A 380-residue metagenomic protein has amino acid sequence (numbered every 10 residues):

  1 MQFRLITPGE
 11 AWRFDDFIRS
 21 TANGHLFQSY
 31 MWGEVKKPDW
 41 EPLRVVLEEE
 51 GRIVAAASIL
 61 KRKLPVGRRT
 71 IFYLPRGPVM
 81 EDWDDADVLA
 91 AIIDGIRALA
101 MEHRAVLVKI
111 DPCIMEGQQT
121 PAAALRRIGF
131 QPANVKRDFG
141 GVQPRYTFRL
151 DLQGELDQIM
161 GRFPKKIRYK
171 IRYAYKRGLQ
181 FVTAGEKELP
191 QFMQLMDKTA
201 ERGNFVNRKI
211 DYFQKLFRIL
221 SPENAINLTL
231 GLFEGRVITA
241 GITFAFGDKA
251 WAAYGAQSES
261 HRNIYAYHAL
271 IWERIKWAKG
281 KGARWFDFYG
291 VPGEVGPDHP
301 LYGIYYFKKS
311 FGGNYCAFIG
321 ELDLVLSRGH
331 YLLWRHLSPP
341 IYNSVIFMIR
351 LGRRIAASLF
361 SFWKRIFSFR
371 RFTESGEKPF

Functional and structural regions predicted by a protein language model:
F3-G67, P112-T120, I128-N263: A conserved beta-strand-loop-helix scaffold within acyl/acetyltransferase catalytic domains
E34, K61, R126-E155, R284-F380: Active-site/acyl-donor-binding loops of N-acyltransferases
L64-V79: N-terminal cap/recognition module
I71-Y73, L107, T147, K249 (+1 more regions): Structural preference for beta-strand elements that scaffold enzyme active sites
P75-G77, K109-D111, A253, Y289: A cross-family glycoside hydrolase active-site/sugar-binding cleft signature
R76-D85, Q153-G154, G255-I264, P292: A short, internal acetyl-CoA/4′-phosphopantetheine-binding micro-motif in the GNAT/acyltransferase core
V79-P132: A gly/proline- and charged-residue-enriched helix-loop-helix capping module
A90-A98, Q214-L332: Aromatic (often tryptophan-rich) hydrophobic motifs at membrane interfaces
